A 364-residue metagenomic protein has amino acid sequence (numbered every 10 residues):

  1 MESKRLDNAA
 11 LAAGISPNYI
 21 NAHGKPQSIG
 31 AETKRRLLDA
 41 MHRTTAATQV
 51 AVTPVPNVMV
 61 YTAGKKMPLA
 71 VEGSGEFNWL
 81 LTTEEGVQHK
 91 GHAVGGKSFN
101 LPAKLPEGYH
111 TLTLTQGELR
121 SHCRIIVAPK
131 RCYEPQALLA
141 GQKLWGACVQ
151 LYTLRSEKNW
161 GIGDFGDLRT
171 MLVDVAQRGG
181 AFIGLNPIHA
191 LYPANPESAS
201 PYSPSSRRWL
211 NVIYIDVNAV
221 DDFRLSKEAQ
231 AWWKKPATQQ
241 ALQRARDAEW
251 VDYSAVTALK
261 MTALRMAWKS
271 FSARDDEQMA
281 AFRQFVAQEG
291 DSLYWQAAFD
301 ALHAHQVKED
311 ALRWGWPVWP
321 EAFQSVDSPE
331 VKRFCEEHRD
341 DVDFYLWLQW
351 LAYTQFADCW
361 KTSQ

Functional and structural regions predicted by a protein language model:
M1-T44: Basic helix-extension-helix modules of the SAP/HeH family
D7, T53-M59: Flexible, glycine-rich loop/tail regions that form catalytic "lids" or insertion modules at the edges of active sites
D39-A46, N57-K66, L81-G86, K90-G95 (+2 more regions): Acidic/aromatic-lined carbohydrate-recognition and catalytic surfaces of CAZymes acting on diverse glycans
A47-V52: Proline/serine/threonine-rich low-complexity linkers at boundaries of modular beta-sandwich domains
V71-F77: Short proline/glycine-enriched turn/loop motifs at strand-loop junctions of beta-rich domains
G117-S121: Short, exposed coil/turn segments at beta-strand boundaries within extracellular/luminal domains
